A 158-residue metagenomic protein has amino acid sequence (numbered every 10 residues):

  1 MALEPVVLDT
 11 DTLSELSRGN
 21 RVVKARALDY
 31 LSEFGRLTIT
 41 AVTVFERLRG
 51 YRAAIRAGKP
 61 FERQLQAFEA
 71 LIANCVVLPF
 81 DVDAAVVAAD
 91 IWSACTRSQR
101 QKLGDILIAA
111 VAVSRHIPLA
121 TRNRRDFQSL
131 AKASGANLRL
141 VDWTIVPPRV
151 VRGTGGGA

Functional and structural regions predicted by a protein language model:
M1-A2, A109, V113-A158: Acidic, PIN/NYN-like endoribonuclease modules and their adjacent C-terminal/linker elements
M1-I39, R52-E69, R149, G157-A158: Short, well-structured N-terminal submotif of metal-dependent ribonuclease cores
D9-T10, R47, A88, A112 (+1 more regions): Generic structural signal for small/hydrophobic residues in well-ordered secondary structure, especially within
T12-L13, T43, A84, L107-I108 (+1 more regions): Alpha-helix capping/helix-boundary segments
F34-L37, N74-V76, V113-P118: Short active-site oxyanion
K59, R97-Q99: N-terminal core-binding DNA-recognition domain of tyrosine site-specific recombinases/integrases
A73-C95: Acidic catalytic patch
L103-G104: Acidic donor-binding loop at a coil-to-helix junction in glycosyltransferase catalytic cores that engages
